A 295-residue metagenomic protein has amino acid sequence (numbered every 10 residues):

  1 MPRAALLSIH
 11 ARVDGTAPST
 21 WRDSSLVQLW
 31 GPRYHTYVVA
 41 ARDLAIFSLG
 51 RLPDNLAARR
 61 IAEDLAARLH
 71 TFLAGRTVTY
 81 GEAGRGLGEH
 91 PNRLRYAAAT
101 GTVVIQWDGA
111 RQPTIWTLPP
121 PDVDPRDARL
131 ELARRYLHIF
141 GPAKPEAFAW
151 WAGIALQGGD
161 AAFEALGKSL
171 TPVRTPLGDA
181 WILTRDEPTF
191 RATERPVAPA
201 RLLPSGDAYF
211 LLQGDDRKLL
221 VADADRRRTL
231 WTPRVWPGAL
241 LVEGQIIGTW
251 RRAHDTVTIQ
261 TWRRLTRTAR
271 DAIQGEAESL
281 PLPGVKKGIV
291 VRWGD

Functional and structural regions predicted by a protein language model:
M1-F210, G214-K218, A222-D295: Long, low-complexity intrinsically disordered regions
